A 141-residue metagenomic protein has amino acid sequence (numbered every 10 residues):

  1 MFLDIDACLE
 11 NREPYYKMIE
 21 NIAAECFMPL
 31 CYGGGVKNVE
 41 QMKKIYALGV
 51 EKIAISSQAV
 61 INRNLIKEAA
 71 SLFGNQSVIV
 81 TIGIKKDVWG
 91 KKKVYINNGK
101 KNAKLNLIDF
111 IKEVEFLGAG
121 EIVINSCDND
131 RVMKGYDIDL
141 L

Functional and structural regions predicted by a protein language model:
M1-M18, S57, V123-G135: Glycine-rich, proline-tolerant flexible connector loops at the mouths of alpha/beta enzymes
I5, M18-N21, P29, Q58 (+4 more regions): Intrinsic disorder and flexible coil segments
E10-C31, K67-G83, K134-L141: Alpha-helix-loop-beta-strand connector modules within alpha/beta enzyme cores
E10-P14, G34-K37, I61, N102-N106 (+1 more regions): Short secondary-structure boundary/capping elements
Y16-I19, A23, V39-A47, R63-I66: Generic internal hydrophobic packing segments that stabilize the cores of diverse globular domains
C26-I53, D139-L141: Catalytic cores of alpha/beta
Y46, V50-I124, D128-N129: Conserved anion-binding
